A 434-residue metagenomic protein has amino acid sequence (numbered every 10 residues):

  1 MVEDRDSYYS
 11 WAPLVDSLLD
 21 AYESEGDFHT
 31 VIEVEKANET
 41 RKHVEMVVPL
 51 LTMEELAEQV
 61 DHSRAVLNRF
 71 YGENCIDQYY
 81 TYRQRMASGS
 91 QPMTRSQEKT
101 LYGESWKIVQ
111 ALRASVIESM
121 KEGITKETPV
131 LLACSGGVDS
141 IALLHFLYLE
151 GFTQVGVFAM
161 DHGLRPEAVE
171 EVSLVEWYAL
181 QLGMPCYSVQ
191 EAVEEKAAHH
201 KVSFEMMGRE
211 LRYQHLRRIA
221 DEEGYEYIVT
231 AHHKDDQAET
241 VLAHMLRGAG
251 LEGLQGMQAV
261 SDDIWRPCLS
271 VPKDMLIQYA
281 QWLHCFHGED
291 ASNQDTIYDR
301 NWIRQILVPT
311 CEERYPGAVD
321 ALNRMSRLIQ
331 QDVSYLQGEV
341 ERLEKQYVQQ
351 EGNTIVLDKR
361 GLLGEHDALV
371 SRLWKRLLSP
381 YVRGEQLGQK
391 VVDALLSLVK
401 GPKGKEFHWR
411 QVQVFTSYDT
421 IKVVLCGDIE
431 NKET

Functional and structural regions predicted by a protein language model:
M1-R41: Active-site/catalytic core of tyrosine-dependent DNA strand-transfer enzymes
V31-P49, V60, M275: Short basic/aromatic active-site micro-motif
V47, M53, E58-A87: Catalytic-site neighborhood detector that most strongly recognizes the C-terminal catalytic loop/helix of tyrosine
Q91-R95, K99-V138, G156, H162 (+5 more regions): AMP-forming adenylation/ATP pyrophosphatase catalytic core
T94-P309: Core alpha/beta nucleotide-donor-binding catalytic domains of modification enzymes
F286-E289, Y315-L322, L336: Short, structured loop/turn "capping" segments at alpha-beta junctions
I306, T310-A318: Conserved anion/nucleotide-ligand pocket segment
